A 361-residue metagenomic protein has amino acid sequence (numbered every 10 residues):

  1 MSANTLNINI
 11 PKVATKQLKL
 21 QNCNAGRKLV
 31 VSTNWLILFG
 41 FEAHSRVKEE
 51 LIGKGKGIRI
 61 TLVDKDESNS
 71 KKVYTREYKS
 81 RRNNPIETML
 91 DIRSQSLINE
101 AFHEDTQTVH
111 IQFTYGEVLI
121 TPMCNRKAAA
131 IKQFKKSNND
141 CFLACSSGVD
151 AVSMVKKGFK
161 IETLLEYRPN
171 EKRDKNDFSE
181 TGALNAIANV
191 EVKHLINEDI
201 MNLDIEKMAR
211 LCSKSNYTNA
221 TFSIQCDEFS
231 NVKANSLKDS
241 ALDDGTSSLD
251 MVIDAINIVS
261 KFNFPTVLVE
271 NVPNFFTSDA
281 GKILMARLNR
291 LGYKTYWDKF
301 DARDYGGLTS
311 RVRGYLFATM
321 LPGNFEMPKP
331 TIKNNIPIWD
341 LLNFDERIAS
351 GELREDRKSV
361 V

Functional and structural regions predicted by a protein language model:
S2-K16, Q21-C23, G53-E67, R76-K79 (+7 more regions): S-adenosyl-L-methionine-dependent DNA methyltransferase catalytic core
Q21-R46, T61-T108: Short beta-strand-centered segments at strand-helix junctions
S32, I224-Q225, F264, L308: Proline-centered helix-kink/hinge sites
T33-W35, D150, A302-R303: Eukaryotic intrinsically disordered and solvent-exposed regulatory patches
R46-L51, I111: Short conserved beta-strand and strand-loop elements enriched in small hydrophobics with frequent Asp/Gly
K132-I258, F262, P273-T277: Core alpha/beta nucleotide-donor-binding catalytic domains of modification enzymes
R210-K214, N231-V361: Class I S-adenosyl-L-methionine
